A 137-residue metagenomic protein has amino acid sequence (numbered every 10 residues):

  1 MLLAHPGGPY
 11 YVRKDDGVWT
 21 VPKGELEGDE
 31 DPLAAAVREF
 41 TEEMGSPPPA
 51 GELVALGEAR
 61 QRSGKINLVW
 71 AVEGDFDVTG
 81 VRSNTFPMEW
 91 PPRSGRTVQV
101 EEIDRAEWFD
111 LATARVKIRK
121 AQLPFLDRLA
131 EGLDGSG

Functional and structural regions predicted by a protein language model:
M1-V21, W70: N-terminal strand-loop-strand
P6-G8, E73-D77, L111-T113: Short loop segments at secondary-structure junctions
R13, D29, K117: Residues that scaffold the ATP/ADP-binding catalytic core of kinase and kinase-like folds
D15-G17, I66, E102: Residues that flank catalytic or metal-binding motifs in active/ligand-binding sites
V21-L56, W70, D110: The catalytic Nudix box helix
E58-G95, E107, L129-A130: Active-site-adjacent beta-strand/loop module that shapes the phosphate/pyrophosphate-binding cleft
V98-D104: Non-DNA-binding regulatory cores of transcription-related proteins, predominantly C-terminal effector-binding
E107, L111-G137: Charged phosphate-binding loop/patch that engages nucleotide di/tri-phosphates or the phosphate backbone of nucleic
